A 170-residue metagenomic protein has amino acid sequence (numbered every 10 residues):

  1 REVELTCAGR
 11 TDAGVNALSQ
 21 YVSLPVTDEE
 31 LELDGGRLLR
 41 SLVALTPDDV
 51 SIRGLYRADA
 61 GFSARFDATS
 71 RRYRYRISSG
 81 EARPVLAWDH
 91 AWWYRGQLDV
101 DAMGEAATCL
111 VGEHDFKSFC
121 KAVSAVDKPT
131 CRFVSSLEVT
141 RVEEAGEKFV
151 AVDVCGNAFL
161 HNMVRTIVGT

Functional and structural regions predicted by a protein language model:
R1-T170: Structured-RNA-binding interfaces characteristic of tRNA pseudouridine synthases
